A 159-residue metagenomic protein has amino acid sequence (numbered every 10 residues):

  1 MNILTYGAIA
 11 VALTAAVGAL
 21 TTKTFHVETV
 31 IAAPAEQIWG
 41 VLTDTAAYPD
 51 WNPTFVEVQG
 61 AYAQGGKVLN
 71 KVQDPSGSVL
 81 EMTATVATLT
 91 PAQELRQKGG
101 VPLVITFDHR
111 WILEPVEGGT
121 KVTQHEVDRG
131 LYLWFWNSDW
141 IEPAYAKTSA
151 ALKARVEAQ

Functional and structural regions predicted by a protein language model:
N2-Q59, A63, K147, A151: Hydrophobic ligand-binding cavity/cleft-lining segments
V17, D74, G99-V101: Outer-membrane beta-barrel proteins
T22, G77-V79, P102-V104: Glycine-centered tight beta-turn/hairpin loop motif at sheet-sheet or coil-to-beta transitions
V27-T29, E81-T88, G99, F107-P115: Hydrophobic/aromatic beta-strand elements that line small-molecule binding cavities or substrate pockets in beta-rich
A32-A35, G60-Q64, A87-A92, I112-K121 (+1 more regions): A short, structured loop/turn motif at beta-sheet edges
Q37-L42, Y48, V68-N70, V86 (+4 more regions): Hydrophobic pocket/interface hotspot
A46-E81, A87-E94: Short beta-edge strand/loop motif at the mouth of beta-sheet-based domains
G99-R155: Beta-strand/loop substructures that line and gate deep hydrophobic ligand-binding cavities in soluble
